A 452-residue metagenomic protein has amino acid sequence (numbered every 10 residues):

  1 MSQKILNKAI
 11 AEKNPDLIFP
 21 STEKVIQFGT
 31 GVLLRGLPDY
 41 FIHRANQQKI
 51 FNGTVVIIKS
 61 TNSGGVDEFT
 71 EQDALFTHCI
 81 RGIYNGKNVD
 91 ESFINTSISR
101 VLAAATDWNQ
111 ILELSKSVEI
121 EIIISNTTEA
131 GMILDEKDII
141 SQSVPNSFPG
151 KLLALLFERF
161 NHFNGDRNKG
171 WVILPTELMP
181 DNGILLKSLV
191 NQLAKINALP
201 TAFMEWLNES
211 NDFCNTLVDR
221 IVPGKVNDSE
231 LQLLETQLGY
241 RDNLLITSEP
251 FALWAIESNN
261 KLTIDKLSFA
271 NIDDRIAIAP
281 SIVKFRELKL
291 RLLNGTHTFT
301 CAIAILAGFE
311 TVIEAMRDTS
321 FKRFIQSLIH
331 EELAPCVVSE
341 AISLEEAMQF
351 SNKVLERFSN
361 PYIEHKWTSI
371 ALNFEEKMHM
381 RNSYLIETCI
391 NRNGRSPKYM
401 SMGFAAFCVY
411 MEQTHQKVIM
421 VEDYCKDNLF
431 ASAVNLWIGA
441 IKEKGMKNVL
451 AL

Functional and structural regions predicted by a protein language model:
M1-L452: Substrate/ligand-engaging "lid" and interaction regions
